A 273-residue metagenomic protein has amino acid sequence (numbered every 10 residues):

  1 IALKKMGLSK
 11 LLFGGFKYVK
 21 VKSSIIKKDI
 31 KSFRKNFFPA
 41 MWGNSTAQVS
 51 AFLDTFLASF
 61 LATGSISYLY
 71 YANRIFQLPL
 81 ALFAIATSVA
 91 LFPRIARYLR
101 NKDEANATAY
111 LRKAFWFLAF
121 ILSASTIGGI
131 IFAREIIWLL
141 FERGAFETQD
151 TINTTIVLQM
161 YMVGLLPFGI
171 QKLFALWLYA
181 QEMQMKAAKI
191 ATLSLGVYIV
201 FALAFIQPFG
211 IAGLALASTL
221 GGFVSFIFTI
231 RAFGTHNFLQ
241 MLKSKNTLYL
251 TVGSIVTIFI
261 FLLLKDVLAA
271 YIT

Functional and structural regions predicted by a protein language model:
I1-K10, M185, S194-I227, F259 (+1 more regions): Membrane-interface helix-loop junctions in multi-pass transport and translocation proteins
A2-A47, T235-T251: Interhelical loop/hinge segments that connect adjacent transmembrane helices in multipass membrane
R34, Y70, L91, D103-F132 (+2 more regions): Interfacial transmembrane-helix starts/ends
N36, A58-L80, Q149-T155: Interfacial/gating helices of multi-pass transporter permease domains
F76-R94, L118, S125-I127: Small-residue-rich midsections of specific transmembrane alpha-helices
A84-D103, R112, A175: Helix-loop junctions and terminal segments of transmembrane helices in multi-pass membrane transport/translocation
I130-G164, Y271-I272: Interfacial segments at transmembrane-helix termini and the short loops linking adjacent helices
V163-L193, A204, P208: Membrane-interface junctions at transmembrane-helix termini in multi-pass inner-membrane proteins
